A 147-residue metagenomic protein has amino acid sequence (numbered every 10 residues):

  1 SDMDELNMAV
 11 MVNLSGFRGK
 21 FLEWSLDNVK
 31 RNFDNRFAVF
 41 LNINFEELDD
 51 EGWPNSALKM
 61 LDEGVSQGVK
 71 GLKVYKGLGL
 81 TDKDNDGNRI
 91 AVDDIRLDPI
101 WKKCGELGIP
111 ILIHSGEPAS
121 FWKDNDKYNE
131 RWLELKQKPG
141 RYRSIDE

Functional and structural regions predicted by a protein language model:
S1-N32: N-terminal carbohydrate-binding/catalytic regions of secreted carbohydrate-active enzymes
F21-D146: Active-site gating/metal-coordination segments in enzymes
